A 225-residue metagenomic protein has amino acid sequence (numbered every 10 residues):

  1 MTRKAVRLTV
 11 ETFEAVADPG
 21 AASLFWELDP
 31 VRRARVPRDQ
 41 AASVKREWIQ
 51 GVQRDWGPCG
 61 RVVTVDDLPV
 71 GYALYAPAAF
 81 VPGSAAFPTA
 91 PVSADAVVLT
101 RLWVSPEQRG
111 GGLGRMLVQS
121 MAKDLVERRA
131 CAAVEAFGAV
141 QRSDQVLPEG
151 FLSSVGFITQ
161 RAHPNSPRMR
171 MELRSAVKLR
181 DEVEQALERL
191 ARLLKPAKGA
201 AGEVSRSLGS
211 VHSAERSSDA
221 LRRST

Functional and structural regions predicted by a protein language model:
M1-D55, G60-T64, L68-P69, G202-H212 (+1 more regions): Short amphipathic alpha-helix that is part of the acyltransferase structural core
D39, G51, D55-P58, T64 (+1 more regions): Conserved acyl-donor/pantetheine-binding loop and adjacent beta-alpha core of acyl/acetyltransferases and related
A78-F80, E107, Q141, A176: Short coil/turn motifs at secondary-structure junctions
R101-V104, G110-V126: Conserved acetyl-CoA-binding loop-helix of GNAT-fold acetyltransferases
V118, L125-S143: Conserved GNAT acetyl-CoA-binding A-motif
F137, S153-R170: Conserved catalytic-core motifs of GNAT/GCN5-like acyltransferases
P164-T225: C-terminal "cap" of GNAT-fold acetyltransferases
